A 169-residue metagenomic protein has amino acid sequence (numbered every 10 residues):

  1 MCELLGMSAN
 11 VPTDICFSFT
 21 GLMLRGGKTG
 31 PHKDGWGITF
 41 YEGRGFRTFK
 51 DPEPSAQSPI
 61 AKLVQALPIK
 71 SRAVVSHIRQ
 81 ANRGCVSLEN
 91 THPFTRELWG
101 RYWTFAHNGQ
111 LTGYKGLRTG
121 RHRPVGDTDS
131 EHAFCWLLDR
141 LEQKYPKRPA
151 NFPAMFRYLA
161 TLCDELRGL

Functional and structural regions predicted by a protein language model:
M1-P59: Extreme N-terminus nucleophile/cap motif
C2, I38, G109, D129 (+1 more regions): Active-site nucleophilic cysteine motif
C2, P93-L111, D164-L169: Conserved catalytic micro-motifs used in adenylation/nucleotidyl-transfer and phosphoryl/amide- and methyl-transfer
I15-C16, T48, G84-V86, G113-G116: Short helix/loop capping segments that flank catalytic or ligand/cofactor-binding pockets
G43-R47, R101-Y102, G113-H122: Cytosolic regulatory regions built on CNB/CRP/Popeye-like sensor folds
P52-V64, I78-G100, L117-G120: Short acidic (Asp/Glu) patches
A73, R148-L169: Catalytic core of PPM/PP2C metal-dependent serine/threonine phosphatase domains
G113, H122-K144: Glycine-rich phosphate-binding loop plus the immediately following alpha-helix
